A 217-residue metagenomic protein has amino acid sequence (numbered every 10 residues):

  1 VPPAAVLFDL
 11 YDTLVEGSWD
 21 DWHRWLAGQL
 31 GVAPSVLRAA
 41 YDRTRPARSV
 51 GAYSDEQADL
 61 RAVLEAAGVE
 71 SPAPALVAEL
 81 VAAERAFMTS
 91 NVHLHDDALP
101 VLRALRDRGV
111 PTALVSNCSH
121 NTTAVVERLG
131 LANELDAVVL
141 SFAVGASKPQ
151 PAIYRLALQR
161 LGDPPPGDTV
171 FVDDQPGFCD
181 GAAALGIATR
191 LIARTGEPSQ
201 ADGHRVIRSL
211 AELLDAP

Functional and structural regions predicted by a protein language model:
V1-F8, P74, L99, R103-A104 (+3 more regions): Asp-based, Mg2+/Mn2+-dependent phosphohydrolase catalytic module
V1-P100, R108: N-terminal helical cap/lid subdomain that shapes the substrate entry/recognition surface in HAD-like hydrolases
